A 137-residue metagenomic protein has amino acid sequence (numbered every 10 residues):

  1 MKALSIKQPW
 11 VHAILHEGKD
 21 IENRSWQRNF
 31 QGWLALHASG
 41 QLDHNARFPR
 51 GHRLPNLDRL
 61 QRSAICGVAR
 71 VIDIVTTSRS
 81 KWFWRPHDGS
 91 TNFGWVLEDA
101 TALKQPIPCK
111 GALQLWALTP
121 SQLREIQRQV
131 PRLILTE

Functional and structural regions predicted by a protein language model:
M1-E137: Structured alpha/beta reader/binder surfaces that contact nucleic acids or chromatin modification marks
